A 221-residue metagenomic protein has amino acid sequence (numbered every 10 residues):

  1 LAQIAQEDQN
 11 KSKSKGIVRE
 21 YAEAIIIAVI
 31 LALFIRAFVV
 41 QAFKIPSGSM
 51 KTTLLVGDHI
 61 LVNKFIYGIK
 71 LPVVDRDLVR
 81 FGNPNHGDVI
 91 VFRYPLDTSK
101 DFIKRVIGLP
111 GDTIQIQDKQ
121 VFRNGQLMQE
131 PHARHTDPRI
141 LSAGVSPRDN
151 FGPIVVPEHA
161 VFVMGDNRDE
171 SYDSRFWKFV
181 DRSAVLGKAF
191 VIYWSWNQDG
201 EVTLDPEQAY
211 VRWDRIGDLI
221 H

Functional and structural regions predicted by a protein language model:
A2-R19, F34, F38-K44, S49-H221: Soluble "head" domains of membrane/secretory-pathway proteins
